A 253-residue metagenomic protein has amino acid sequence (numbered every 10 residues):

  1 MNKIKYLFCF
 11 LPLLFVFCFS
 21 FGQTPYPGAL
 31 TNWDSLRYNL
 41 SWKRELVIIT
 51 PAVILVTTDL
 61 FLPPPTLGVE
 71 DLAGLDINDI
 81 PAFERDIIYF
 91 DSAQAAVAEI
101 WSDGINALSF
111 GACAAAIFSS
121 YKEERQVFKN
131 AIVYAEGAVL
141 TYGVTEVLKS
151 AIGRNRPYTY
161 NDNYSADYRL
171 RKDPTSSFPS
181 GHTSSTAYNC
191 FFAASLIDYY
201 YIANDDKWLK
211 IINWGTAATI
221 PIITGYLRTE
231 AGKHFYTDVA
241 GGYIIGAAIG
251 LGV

Functional and structural regions predicted by a protein language model:
M1-P25: Bacterial Sec-dependent N-terminal signal peptides
Q23-F110, I152-S165: N-terminal transmembrane-helix/juxtamembrane module of multi-pass inner/ER membrane proteins
S35-T50, V97-D103, I132, S180 (+2 more regions): Membrane-penetrating hydrophobic segments
R37-L40, D91-A96, Y121-N130, R171 (+2 more regions): Membrane-helix interfacial "entry" motifs
L46, T50-T57, A135-A151, Y188-F192 (+4 more regions): Hydrophobic, lipid-facing residues on alpha-helical transmembrane segments of integral membrane proteins
D59, P63, A115-S119, T145-G153 (+4 more regions): Membrane-water interface at transmembrane helix exits
S119-V144: Interfacial segments of alpha-helical transmembrane regions
N161-V253: Membrane-embedded catalytic cores of phosphoryl/pyrophosphoryl-handling enzymes
